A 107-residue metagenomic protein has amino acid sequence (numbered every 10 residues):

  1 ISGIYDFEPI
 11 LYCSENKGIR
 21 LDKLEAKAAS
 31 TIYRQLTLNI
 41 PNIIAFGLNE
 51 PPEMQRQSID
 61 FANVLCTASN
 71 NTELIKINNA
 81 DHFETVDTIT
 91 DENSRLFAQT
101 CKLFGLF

Functional and structural regions predicted by a protein language model:
S2-V64: The feature captures the conserved acid-bearing segment of alpha/beta-hydrolase catalytic domains
I43-A45, Q55-A62, C66-F107: C-terminal catalytic histidine-bearing segment of alpha/beta-hydrolase fold enzymes
